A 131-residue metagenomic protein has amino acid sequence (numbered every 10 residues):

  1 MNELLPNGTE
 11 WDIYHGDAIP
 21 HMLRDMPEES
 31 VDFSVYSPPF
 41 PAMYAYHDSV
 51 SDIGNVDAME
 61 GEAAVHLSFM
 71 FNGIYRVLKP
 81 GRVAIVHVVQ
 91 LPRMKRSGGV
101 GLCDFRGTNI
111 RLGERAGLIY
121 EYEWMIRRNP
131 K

Functional and structural regions predicted by a protein language model:
M1-K131: Core catalytic lobe of class I
